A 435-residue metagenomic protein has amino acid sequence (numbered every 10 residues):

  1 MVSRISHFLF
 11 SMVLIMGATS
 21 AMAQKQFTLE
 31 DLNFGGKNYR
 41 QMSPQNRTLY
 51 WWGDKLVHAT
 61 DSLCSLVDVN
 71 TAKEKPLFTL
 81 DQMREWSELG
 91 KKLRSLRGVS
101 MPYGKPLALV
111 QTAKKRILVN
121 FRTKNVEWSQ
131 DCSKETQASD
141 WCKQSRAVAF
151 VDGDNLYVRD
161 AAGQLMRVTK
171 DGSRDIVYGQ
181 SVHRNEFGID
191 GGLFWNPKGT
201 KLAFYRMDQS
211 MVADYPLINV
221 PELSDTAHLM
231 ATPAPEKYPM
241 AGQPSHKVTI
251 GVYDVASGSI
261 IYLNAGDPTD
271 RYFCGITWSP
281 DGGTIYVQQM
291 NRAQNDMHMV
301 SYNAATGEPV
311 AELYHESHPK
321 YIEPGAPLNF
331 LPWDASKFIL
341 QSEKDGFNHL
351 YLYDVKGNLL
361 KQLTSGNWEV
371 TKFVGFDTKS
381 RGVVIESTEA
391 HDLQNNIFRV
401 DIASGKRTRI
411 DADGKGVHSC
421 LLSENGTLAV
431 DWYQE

Functional and structural regions predicted by a protein language model:
M1-F27: Bacterial Sec-dependent N-terminal signal peptides
A23-Q434: Beta-propeller folds
